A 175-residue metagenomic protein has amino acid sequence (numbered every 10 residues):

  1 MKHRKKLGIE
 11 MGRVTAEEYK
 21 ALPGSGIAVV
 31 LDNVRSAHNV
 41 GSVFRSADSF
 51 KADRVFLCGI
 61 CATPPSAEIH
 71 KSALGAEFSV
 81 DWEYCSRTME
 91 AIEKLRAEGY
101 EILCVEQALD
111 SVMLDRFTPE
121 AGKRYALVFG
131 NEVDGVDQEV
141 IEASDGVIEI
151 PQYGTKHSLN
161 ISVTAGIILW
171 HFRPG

Functional and structural regions predicted by a protein language model:
M1-G175: Post-transcriptional modification and biogenesis factors for structured RNAs of the translation apparatus
